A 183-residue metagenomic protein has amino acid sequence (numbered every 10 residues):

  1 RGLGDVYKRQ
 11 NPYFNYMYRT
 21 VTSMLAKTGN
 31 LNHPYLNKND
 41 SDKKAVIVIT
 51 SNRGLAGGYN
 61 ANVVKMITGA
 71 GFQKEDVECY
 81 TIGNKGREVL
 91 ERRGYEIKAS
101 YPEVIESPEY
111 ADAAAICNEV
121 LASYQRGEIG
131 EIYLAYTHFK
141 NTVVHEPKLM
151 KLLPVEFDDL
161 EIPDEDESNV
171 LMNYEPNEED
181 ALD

Functional and structural regions predicted by a protein language model:
R1-D183: C-terminal beta-strand-loop-alpha-helix "lid" module of Rossmann-like NAD(P)-dependent dehydrogenases
